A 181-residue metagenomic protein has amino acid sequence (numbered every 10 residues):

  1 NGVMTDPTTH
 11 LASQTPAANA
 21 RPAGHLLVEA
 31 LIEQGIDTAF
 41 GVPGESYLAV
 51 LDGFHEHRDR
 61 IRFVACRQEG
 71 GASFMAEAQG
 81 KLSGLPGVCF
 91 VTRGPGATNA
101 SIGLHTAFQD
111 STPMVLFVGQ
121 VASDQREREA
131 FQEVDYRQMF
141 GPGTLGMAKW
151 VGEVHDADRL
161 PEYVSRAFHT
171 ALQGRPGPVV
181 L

Functional and structural regions predicted by a protein language model:
N1-V3: Short, Lys/Arg-enriched N-terminal segments with co-localized hydrophobic residues within the first ~10-30 amino acids
T5-L181: N-terminal alpha/beta PP-like core and its mobile active-site loop of ThDP/TPP-dependent enzymes
